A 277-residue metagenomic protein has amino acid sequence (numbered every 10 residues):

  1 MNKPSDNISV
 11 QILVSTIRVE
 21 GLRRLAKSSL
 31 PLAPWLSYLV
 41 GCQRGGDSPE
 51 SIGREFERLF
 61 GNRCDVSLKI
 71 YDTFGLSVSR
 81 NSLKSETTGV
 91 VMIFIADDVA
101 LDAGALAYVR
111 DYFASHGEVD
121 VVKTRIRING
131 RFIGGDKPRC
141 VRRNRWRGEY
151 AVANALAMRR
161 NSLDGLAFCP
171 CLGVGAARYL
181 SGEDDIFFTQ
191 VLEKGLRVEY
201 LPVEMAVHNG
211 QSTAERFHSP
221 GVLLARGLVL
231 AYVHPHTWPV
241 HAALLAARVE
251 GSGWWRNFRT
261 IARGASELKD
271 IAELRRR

Functional and structural regions predicted by a protein language model:
M1-S37: N-proximal low-complexity "stem/linker" segments adjacent to membrane-targeting elements
A26-I70: Acidic donor-binding segment of Leloir-type glycosyltransferases
I70-T87: Glycine-rich, basic loop-to-helix element that forms the pyrophosphate-binding segment of sugar-nucleotide handling
V90-A100: Short beta-strand-to-loop acidic/aromatic patch adjacent to the donor-nucleotide binding site
G104-D136: Conserved donor NDP-sugar-binding/catalytic core segment of glycosyltransferases
G173-F187: Acidic donor-binding loop at a coil-to-helix junction in glycosyltransferase catalytic cores that engages
G195-V207, S219: Catalytic beta-strand/loop signature of glycosyltransferases that borders the donor
H218-R277: Non-catalytic, C-terminal membrane-associated alpha-helical segments of glycosyltransferases
